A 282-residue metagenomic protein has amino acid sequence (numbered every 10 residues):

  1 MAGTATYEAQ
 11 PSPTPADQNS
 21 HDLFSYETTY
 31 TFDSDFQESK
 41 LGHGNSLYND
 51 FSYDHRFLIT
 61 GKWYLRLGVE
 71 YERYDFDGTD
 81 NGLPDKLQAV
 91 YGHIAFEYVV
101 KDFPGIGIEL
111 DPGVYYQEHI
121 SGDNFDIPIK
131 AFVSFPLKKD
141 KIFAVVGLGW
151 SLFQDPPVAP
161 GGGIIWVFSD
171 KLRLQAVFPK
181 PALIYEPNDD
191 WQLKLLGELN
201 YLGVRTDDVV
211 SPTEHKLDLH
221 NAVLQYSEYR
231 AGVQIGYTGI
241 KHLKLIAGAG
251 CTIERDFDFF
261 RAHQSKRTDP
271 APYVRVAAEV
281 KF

Functional and structural regions predicted by a protein language model:
T4-G122, D126, N221-R230, H263: Transmembrane beta-barrel domains of bacterial outer-membrane proteins
Q18, H55-G61, Y98-P104, F135-K139 (+5 more regions): Outer-membrane beta-barrel strand-turn architecture
F24-F32, L67-R73, I108-V114, V146-W150 (+4 more regions): Transmembrane beta-barrel strands of outer-membrane/channel proteins
K40-N45, P84-K86, Q117-F125, G149-V158 (+1 more regions): Solvent-exposed loop/turn segments connecting transmembrane beta-strands in outer-membrane beta-barrel proteins
S46-S52, A89-A95, P128-F132, F143 (+4 more regions): Membrane-embedded beta-strand positions in outer-membrane beta-barrel channels/transporters
I59-L65, D102-I108, D140-V145, K171-L174 (+3 more regions): Repeated loop/turn-to-beta-strand initiation elements of outer-membrane beta-barrel proteins
Y71-G82, P179-I253, D258-S265, P272-V274: Outer-membrane beta-barrel translocator/channel fold
G162-I165, K171, V233-K241, T268-F282: Outer-membrane beta-barrel "beta-signal"
